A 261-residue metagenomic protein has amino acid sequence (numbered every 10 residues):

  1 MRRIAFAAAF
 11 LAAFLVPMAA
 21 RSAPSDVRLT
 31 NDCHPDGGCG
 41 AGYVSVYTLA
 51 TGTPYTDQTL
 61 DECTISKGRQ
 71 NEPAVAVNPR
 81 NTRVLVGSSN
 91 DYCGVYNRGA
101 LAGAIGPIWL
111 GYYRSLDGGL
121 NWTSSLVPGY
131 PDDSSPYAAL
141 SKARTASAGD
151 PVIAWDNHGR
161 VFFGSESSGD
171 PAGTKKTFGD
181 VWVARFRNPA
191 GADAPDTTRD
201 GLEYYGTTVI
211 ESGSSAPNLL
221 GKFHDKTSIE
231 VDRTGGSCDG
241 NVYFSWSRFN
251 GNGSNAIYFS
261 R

Functional and structural regions predicted by a protein language model:
M1-I4: Positively charged n-region of N-terminal signal peptides that target proteins for export
F6-A7, P189: General helical structural elements
A7-P17: Bacterial N-terminal signal peptides
R21-R261: C-terminal PAP-associated
